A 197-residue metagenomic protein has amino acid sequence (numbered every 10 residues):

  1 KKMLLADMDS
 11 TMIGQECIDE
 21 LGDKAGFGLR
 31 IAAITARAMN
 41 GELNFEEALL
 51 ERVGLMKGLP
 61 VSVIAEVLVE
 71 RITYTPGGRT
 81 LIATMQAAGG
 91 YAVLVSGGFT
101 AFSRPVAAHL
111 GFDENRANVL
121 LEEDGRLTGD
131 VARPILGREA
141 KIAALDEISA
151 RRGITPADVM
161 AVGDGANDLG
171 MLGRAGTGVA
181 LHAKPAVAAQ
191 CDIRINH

Functional and structural regions predicted by a protein language model:
K1-L120, L127: Alpha-helical substrate-recognition element adjacent to the catalytic core
E20, A33, A38-E46, L50-G54 (+3 more regions): Mg2+-dependent phosphoryl-transfer enzymes with acidic/Ser/Thr/Gly-rich catalytic loops
